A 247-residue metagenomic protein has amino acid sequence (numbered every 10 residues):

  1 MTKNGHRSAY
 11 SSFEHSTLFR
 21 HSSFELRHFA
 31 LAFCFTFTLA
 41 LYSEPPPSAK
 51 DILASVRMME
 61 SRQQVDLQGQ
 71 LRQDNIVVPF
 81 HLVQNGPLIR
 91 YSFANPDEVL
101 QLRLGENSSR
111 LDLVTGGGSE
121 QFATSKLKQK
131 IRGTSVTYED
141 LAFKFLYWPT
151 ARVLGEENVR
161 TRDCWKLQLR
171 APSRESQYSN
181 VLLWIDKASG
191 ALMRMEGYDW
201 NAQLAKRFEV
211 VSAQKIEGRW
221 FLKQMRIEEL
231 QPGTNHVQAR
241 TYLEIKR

Functional and structural regions predicted by a protein language model:
M1-F19, F24-L26: Secretory-pathway ectodomains
T36-V77, P87: N-terminal leader/targeting segments and the immediate start of mature chains
E44-A54, M58-Q64, L104-S179, D199-A202: Flexible, processing/modification-adjacent segments and terminal tails in exported/periplasmic/extracellular proteins
V56, H81-Q84, V210-K215: Extended lipid/amphipathic-ligand handling interfaces
V65-G69, F80, I89-Y91, L111 (+3 more regions): One face of beta-strands
L67-R103: N-terminal, post-signal-peptide region of Sec/Tat-exported proteins
R162-R247: Gly/Pro-enriched, hydrophobic low-complexity segments that function as extracytoplasmic propeptides/linkers
